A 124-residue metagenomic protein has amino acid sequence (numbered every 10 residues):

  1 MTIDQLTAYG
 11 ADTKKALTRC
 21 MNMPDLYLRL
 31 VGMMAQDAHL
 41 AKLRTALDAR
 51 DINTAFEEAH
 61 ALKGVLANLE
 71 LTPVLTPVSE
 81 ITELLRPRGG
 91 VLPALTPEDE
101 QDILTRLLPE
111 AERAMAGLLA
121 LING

Functional and structural regions predicted by a protein language model:
M1-K14, N22-D25, R29-M34, V65-G124: Amphipathic, coiled-coil-like alpha-helical segments
A55: Hydrophobic alpha-helical bundle segments that form small-molecule/ligand-binding pockets
L62: An anion-binding catalytic pocket shared by soluble metabolic enzymes
